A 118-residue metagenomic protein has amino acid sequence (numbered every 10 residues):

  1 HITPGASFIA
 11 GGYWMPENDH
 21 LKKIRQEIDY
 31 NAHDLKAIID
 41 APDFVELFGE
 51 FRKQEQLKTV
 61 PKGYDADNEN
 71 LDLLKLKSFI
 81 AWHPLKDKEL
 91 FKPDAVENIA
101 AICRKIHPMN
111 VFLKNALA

Functional and structural regions predicted by a protein language model:
H1-D29: Aromatic- and glycine-enriched beta-alpha-beta binding-site module
I28, D40-A118: Long, solvent-exposed, polar/charged low-complexity segments
L35-I39: Acidic, glycine-rich loop-and-strand cores that form catalytic or ligand-binding grooves in diverse globular domains
